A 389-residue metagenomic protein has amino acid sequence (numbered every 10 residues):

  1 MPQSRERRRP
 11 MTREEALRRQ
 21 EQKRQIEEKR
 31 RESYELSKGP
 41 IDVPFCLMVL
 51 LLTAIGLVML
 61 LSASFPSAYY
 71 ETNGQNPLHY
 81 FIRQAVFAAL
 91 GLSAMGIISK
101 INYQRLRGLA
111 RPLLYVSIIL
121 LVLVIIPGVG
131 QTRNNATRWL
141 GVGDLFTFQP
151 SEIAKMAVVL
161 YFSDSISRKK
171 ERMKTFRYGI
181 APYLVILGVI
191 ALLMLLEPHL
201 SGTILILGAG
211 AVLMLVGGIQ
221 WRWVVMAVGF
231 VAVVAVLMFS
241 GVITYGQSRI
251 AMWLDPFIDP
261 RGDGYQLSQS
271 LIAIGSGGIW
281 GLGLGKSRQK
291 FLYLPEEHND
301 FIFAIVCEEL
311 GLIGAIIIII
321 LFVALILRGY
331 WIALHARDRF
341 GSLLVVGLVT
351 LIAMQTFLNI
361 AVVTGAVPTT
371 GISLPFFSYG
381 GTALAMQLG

Functional and structural regions predicted by a protein language model:
P2-L52, V58-E197, I360-P375, Y379 (+1 more regions): Membrane-helix boundary/helix-loop-helix interface segments in multi-pass membrane proteins
S4-E6, A181-L213, I243, L310-G314: Helix-loop-helix junctions and helix-breaking kinks within/between transmembrane helices of multi-pass membrane
L57, M95, V159, S163 (+7 more regions): Alpha-helical transmembrane segments of polytopic integral membrane proteins, especially the permease/helical cores
V86-A94, E309-I326: Hydrophobic alpha-helical transmembrane segments
G130-T147, W223-I317, A336-L344: Hydrophobic, glycine- and aromatic-enriched re-entrant/interface helices and adjoining loop segments
I166, I204-W223, R288-G314, S373-L388: Interfacial segments of multi-pass membrane proteins
T203-M214, G229-A232, I250, V323: Hydrophobic transmembrane alpha-helices of multi-pass, membrane-embedded glycosylation machinery
A333-G371, F377: Loop-to-helix entry and N-terminal half of a specific, functionally important transmembrane alpha helix in multi-pass
